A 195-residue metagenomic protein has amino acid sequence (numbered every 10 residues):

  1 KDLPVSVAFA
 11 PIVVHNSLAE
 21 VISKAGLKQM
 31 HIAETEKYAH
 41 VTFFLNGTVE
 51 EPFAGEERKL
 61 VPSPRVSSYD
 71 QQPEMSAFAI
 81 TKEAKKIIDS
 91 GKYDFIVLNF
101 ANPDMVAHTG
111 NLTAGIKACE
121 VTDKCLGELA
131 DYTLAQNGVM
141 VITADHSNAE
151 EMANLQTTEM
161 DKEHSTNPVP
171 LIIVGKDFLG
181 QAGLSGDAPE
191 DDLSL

Functional and structural regions predicted by a protein language model:
K1-L195: Feature captures the catalytic ectodomains and active-site-proximal regions of enzymes that hydrolyze or transfer
